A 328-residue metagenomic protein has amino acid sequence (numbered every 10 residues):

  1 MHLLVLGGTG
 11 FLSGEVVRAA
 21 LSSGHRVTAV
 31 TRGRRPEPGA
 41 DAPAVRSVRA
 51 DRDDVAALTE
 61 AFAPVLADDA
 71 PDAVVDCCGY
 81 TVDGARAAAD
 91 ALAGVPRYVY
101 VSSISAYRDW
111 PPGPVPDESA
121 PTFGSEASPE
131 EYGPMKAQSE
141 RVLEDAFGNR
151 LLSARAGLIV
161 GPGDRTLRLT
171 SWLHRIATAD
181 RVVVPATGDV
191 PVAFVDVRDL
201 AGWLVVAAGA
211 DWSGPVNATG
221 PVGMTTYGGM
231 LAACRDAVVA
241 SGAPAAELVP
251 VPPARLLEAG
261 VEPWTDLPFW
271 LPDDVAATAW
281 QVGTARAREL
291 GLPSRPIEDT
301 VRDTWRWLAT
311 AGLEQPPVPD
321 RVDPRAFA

Functional and structural regions predicted by a protein language model:
L3-S23: N-terminal Rossmann NAD(P)H-binding glycine-rich loop of SDR-like oxidoreductase domains
L6, G161, P185-V190, V216-T225 (+3 more regions): Glycine-rich Rossmann NAD(P)(H)-binding loop
V30-R34, R52: N-terminal Rossmann-fold cofactor-binding loop
V48-P71, D83-R86: Conserved Rossmann-fold cofactor-binding substructure of NAD(P)-dependent oxidoreductases
S102, E140-G163: Conserved beta-loop-beta element that borders a ligand/cofactor-binding pocket
S103-E130, D145: Active-site "gating" loop of Rossmann-like NAD(P)-dependent oxidoreductase/epimerase domains
L167-W172, P185-N217, G228, D299: Substrate-positioning beta->alpha
V206-V275, D303-W305, G312-A328: Mid/C-terminal beta-alpha module of Rossmann-like enzyme folds, strongest in SDR-family dehydrogenases/epimerases
